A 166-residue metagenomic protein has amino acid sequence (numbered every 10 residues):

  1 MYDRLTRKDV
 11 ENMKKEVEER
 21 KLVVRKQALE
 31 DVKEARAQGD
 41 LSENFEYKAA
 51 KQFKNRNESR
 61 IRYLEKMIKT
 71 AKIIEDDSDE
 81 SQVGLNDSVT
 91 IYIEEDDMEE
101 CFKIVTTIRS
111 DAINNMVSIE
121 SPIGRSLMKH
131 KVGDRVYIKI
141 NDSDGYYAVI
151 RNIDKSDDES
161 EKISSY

Functional and structural regions predicted by a protein language model:
M1-S59, K162-Y166: N-terminal cationic and glycine-rich segments that engage phosphates or anionic surfaces
N12-K14, R20-K21, K51-E58, M67-T70 (+2 more regions): Generic detector of short, locally flexible boundary/turn motifs and exposed helical patches
R20, Q38, L64-A71, S126 (+2 more regions): Conserved, well-folded catalytic cores of nucleic-acid-processing and energy-transducing macromolecular machines
F45-S81: Internal alpha/beta loop-helix hairpins
I74-D157, Y166: Non-DNA-binding regulatory cores of transcription-related proteins, predominantly C-terminal effector-binding
